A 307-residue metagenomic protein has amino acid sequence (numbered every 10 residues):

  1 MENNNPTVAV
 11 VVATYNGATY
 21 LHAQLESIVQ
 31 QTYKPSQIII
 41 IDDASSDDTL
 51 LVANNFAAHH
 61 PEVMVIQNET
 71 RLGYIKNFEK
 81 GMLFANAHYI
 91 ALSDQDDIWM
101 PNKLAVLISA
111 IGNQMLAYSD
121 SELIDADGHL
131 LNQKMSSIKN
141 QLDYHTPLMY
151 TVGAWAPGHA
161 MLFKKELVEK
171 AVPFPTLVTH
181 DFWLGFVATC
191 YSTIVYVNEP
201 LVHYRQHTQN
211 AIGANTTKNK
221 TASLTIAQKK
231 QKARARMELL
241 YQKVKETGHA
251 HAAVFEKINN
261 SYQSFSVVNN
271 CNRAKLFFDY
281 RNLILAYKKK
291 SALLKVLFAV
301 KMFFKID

Functional and structural regions predicted by a protein language model:
M1-T217: Nucleotide-sugar donor-binding/catalytic module of glycosyltransferases that assemble extracellular/cell-envelope
R205-D307: C-terminal subregions of glycosyltransferases and related glycan-biosynthesis enzymes
